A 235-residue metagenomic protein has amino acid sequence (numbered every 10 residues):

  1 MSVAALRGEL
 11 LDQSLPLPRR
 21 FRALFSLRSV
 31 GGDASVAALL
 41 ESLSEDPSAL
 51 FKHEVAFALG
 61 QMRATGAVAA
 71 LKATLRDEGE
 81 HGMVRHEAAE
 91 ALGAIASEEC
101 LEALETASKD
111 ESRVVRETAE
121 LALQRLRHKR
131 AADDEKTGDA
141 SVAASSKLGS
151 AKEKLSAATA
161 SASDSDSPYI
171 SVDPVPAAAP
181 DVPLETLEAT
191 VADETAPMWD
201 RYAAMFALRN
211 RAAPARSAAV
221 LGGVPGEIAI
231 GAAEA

Functional and structural regions predicted by a protein language model:
M1-L11, G32-S44, A64-D77, S97-K109 (+3 more regions): Amphipathic alpha-helical scaffolding segments comprising HEAT/armadillo-like alpha-solenoid repeats
L17-G32, E41, L50-T65, A73 (+8 more regions): Structural detector for internal amphipathic alpha-helices that build alpha-solenoid repeat scaffolds
